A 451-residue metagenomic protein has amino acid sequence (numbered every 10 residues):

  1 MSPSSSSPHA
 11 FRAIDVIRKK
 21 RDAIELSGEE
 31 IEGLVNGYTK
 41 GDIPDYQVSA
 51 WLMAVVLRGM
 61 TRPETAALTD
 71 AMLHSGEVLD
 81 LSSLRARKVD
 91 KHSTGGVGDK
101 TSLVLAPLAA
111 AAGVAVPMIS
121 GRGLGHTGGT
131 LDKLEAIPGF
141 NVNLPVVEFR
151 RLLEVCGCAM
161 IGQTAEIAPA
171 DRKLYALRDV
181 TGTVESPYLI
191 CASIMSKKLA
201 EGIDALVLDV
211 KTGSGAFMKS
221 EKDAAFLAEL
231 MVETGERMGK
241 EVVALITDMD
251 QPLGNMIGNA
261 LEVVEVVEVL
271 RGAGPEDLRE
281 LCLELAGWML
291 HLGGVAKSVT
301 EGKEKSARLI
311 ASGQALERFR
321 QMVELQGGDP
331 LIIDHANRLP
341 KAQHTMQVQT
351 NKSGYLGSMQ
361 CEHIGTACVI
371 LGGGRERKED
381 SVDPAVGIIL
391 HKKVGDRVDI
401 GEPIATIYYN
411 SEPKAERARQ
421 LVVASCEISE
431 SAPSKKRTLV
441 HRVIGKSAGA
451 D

Functional and structural regions predicted by a protein language model:
S2-G98, V269-L270, R318-Q326, L439 (+2 more regions): Acidic, glycine/proline-rich low-complexity segments that act as flexible tails and inter-domain linkers
D15, K20, E25-G28, Y38 (+5 more regions): Well-ordered secondary-structure scaffolds
L52-V56, K133, D171-V180, D209-M218 (+1 more regions): Active-site-proximal beta-alpha loop/turn segments in soluble metabolic enzymes
L57, L103-P117, K197-G202, R237-M238 (+1 more regions): Alpha-helix C-terminal capping segments
R87-A110, V114-H126: Glycine/serine-rich anion-binding loops at beta->alpha junctions that coordinate negatively charged ligand groups
I119, L153, I161-T164, I194 (+2 more regions): Short beta-strand segments
K133-A159, E229-G235, G239: A glycine-rich helix N-cap at a beta->alpha junction
E154-I203: Phosphate/diphosphate-binding glycine-rich loops and adjacent basic-rich segments that engage nucleotide
